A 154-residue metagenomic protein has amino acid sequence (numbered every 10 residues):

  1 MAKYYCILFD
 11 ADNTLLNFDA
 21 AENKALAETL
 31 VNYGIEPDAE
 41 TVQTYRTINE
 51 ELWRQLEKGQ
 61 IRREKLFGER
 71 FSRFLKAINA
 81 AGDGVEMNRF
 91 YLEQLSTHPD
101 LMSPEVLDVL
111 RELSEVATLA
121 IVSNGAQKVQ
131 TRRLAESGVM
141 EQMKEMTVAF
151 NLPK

Functional and structural regions predicted by a protein language model:
A2, E115, E141-Q142: Structured loop/turn residues at beta-strand edges in well-structured enzyme cores
A2-A11, L15-P104: N-terminal helical cap/lid subdomain that shapes the substrate entry/recognition surface in HAD-like hydrolases
L16, S123-N124: Active-site-adjacent beta-strand anchor residues
N23, L107, Q127-K128: Alpha-helix N-cap/helix-start and coil->helix boundary motif
K76-A77, S114-T118: Short glycine/proline-enriched coil/turn segments at helix->beta-strand junctions
T97-L101, A120, A126-K154: Substrate-recognition "cap/lid" segment bordering the active-site pocket of phosphatases
E105-V116: Catalytic-core regions built around general acid/base machinery
